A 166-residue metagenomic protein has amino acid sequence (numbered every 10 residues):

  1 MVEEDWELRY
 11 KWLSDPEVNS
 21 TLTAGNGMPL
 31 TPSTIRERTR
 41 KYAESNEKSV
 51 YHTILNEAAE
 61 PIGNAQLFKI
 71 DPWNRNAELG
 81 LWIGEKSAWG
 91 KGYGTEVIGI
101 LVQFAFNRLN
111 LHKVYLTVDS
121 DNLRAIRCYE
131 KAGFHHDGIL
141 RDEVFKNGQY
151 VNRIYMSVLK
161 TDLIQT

Functional and structural regions predicted by a protein language model:
M1-P32, R36, D162-T166: A short, well-structured alpha-helix characteristic of acyl/acetyltransferase catalytic modules
M28-S87, L159-L163: Acetyl-CoA-dependent GNAT
G84, G90-F104, I126-K131: Conserved acetyl-CoA-binding loop-helix of GNAT-fold acetyltransferases
K86, L116-I126, E143-N147: Conserved beta-strand-loop-alpha-helix junction that forms the acyl-donor binding cleft
N107-T117: Conserved GNAT acetyl-CoA-binding A-motif
Y129, F134, M156: Conserved active-site tyrosine of GNAT-family acetyltransferases
Q149-T166: Terminal substrate-recognition subdomain of acyl/acetyltransferases
